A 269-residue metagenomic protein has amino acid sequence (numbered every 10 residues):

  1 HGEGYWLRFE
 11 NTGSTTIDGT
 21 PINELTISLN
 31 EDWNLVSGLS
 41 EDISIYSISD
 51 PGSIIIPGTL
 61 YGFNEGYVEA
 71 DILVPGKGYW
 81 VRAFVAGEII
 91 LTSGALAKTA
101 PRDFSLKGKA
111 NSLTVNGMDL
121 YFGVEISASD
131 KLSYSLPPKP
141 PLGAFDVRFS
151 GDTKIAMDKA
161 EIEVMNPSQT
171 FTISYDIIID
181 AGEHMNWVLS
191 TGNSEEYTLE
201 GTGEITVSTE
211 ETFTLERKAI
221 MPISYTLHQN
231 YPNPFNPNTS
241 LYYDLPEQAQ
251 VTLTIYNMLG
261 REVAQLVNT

Functional and structural regions predicted by a protein language model:
H1-M185, T191-E195, L199, L259: N-terminal exported-region signature
G2, G76, E210-T212, Q248: Extracellular Ig-like/FN3 beta-sandwich strand-entry sites
E10, F84, D244-P246, V267-N268: Residue-level recognition of strand-loop junctions within catalytic nucleotide-signaling folds
I72-V74, N166-S168, E200, S208 (+3 more regions): Surface-exposed coil/turn segments at beta-strand junctions on protein surfaces, enriched
G78, S190-P222: Short, compositionally biased serine/threonine- and acidic-rich segments at solvent-exposed termini, linkers, or domain
K159, T170, E204, T212 (+1 more regions): A generic structural signal for beta-strand entry/edge sites
R217-Y231, F235-N257, Q265-L266: Glycine-centered coil/turn sites that cap beta-strands in beta-rich domains
